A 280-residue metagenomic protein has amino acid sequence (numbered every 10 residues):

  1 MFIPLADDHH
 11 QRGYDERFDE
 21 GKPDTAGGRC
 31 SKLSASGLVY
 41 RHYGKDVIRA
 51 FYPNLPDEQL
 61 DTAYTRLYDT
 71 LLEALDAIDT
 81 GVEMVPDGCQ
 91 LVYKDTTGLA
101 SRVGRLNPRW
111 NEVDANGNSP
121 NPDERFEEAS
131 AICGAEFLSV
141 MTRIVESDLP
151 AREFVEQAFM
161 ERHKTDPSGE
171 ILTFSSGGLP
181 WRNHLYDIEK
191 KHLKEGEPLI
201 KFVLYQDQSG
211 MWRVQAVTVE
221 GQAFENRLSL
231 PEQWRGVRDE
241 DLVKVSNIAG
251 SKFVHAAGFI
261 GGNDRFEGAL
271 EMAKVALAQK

Functional and structural regions predicted by a protein language model:
M1-P108, E112, N116, E225-K280: Replace "Mg2+/Mn2+-dependent" with "divalent metal-dependent
E16, E20, E58, E73 (+15 more regions): Glutamate identity and glutamate-enriched acidic tracts
L71-G178: Hydrophobic, aromatic-enriched interface-forming segments
E153, M160-K280: Gly/His-enriched, cation/cofactor- and phosphate-binding structural elements
